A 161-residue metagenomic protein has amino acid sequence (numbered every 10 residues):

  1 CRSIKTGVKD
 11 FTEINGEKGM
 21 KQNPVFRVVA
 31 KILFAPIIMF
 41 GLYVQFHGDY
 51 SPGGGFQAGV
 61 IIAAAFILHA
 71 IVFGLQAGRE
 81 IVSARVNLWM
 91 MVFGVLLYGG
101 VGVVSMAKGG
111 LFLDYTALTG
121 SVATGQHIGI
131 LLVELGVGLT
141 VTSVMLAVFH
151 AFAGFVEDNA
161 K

Functional and structural regions predicted by a protein language model:
I14-F26: Short juxtamembrane and helix-loop transition motifs at transmembrane-helix boundaries in membrane proteins
P24-F26, I61-R85: Cytoplasmic juxtamembrane interface segments
D49-I62: Short, non-helical or kinked segments that cap or interrupt transmembrane helices
A64-A70, V133-A147: Hydrophobic cores of alpha-helical transmembrane segments in multi-pass inner/ER membrane proteins, independent
F73-G78, G102-A117, A147: Transmembrane alpha-helix boundary signature
L88-V104: Hydrophobic alpha-helical membrane-insertion segments
G120-L135: Short aromatic-rich membrane-water interface segments that cap or initiate transmembrane helices in multi-pass membrane
A153-K161: Cytoplasmic juxtamembrane regions at transmembrane-helix boundaries
